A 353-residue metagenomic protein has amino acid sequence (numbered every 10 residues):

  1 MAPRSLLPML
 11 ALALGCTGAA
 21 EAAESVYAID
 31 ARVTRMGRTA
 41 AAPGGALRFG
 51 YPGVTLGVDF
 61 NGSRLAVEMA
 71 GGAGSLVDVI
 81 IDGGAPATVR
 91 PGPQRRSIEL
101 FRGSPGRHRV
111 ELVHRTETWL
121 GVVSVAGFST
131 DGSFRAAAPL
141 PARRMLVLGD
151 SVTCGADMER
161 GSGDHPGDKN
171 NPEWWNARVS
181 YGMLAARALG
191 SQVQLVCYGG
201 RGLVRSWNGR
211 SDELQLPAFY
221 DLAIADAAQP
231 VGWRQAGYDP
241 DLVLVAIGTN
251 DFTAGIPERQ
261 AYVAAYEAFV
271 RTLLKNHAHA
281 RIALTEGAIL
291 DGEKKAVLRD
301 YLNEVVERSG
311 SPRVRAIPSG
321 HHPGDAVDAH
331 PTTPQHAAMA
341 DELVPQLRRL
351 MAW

Functional and structural regions predicted by a protein language model:
M1-S5: Positively charged n-region of N-terminal signal peptides that target proteins for export
L6-L10, C16-L148, V152-A177, W353: N-terminal secretory targeting modules
Y51-V54, P93, V113-V122, D164-A265 (+4 more regions): Conserved SGNH/GDSL esterase-like catalytic core that processes O-acyl groups on lipids and polysaccharides
R135-A138, A228-D239, R271-H277, L350-W353: Surface-exposed acidic, glycine-flexible loop patches that form ligand/cofactor-binding and adhesion interfaces
V147, V193-L195, A316-P318: Conserved beta-strand scaffold positions in the cores of enzyme catalytic domains, especially in NTP/NDP-utilizing
T153, D157, G190, Q194 (+5 more regions): Sec-exported extracytoplasmic/periplasmic mature domains
C154-E159, V204-S206, F252-A254, D325: Short acidic/His/Gly/Ser-rich catalytic and metal-binding motifs that mark active-site loops of diverse hydrolases
R281-W353: Extracellular serine-dependent O-acyl
